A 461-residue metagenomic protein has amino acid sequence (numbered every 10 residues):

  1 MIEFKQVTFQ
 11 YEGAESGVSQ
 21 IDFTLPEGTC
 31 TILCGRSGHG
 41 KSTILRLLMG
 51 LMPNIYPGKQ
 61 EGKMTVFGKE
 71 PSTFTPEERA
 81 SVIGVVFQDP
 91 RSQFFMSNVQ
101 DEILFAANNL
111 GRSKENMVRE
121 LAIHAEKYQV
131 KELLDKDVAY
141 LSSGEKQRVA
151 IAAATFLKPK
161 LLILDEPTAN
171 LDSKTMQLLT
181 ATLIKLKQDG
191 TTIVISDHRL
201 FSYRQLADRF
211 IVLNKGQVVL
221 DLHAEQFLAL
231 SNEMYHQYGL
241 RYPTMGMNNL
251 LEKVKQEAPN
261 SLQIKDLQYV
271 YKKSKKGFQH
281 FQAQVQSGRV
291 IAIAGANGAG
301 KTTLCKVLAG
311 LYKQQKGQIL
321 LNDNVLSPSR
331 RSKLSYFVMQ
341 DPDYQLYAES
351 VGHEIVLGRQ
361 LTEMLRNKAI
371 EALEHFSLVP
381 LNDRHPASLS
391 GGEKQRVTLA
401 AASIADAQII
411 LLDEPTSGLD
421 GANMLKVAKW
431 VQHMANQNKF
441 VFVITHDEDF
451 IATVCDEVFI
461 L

Functional and structural regions predicted by a protein language model:
M49, A309: Helix-to-loop junction immediately C-terminal to a conserved catalytic motif
K63-E78, Q318-R331: ABC ATPase NBD Q-loop/coupling interface
E115-L133, M364-L381: Conserved ABC ATPase "signature" region
D137-L141, E145, H385-L389, E393: Conserved ABC ATPase signature
L162-D165, I410-D413: Catalytic Walker B motif of ABC-type/P-loop ATPase nucleotide-binding domains
D172, D420: ABC-family nucleotide-binding domains
D197-H198, T445-H446: H-loop/switch region of ABC-family ATPase nucleotide-binding domains
